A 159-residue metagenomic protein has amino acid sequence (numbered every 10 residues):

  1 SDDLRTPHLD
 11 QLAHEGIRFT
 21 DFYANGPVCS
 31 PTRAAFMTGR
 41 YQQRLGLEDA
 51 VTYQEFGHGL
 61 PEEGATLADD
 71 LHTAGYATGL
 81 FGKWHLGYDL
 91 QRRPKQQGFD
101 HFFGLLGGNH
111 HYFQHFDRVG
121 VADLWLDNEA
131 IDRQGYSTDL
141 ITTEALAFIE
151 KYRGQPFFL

Functional and structural regions predicted by a protein language model:
S1-L159: Formylglycine-dependent sulfatase
